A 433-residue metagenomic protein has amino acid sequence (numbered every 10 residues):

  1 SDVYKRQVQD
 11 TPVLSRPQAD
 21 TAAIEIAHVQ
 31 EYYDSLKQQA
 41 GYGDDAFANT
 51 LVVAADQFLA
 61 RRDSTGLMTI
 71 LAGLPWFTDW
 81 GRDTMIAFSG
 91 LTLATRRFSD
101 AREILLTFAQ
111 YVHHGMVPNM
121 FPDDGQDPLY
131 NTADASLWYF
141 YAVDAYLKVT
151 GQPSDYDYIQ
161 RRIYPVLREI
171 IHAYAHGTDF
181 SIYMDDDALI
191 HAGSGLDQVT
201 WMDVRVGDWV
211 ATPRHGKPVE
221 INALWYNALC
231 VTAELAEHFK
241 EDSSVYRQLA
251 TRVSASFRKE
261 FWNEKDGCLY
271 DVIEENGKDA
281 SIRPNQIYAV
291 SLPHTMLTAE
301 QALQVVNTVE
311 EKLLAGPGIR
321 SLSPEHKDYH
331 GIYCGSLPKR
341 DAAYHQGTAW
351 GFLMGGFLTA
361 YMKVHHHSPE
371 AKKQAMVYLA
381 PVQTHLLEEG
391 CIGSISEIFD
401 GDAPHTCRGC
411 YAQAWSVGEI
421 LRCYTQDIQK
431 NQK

Functional and structural regions predicted by a protein language model:
S1-K433: Acidic, mature catalytic/reactive cores of soluble proteins
